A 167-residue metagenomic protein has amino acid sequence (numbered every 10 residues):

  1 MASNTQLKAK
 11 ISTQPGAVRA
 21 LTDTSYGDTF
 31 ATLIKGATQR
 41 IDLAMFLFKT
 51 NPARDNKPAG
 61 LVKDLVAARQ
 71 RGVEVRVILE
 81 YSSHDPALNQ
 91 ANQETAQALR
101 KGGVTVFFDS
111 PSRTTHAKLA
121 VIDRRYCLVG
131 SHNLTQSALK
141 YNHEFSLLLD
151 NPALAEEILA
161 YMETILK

Functional and structural regions predicted by a protein language model:
M1-T32, A37, E156: Aromatic-Pro/Gly-enriched surface loop or interdomain linker that acts as a lid/target-recognition segment
A2-A9, D23, H116-K167: Signature of lipid phosphatidyltransferase scaffolds
A17-D23, P52-R54, V104-V106: Short, flexible loop segments at the rims of nucleotide/cofactor-binding pockets, characterized by
F30, A87, H116-A120: Short, solvent-exposed polar/charged micro-motifs at secondary-structure junctions
A37-K101: Primarily the HKD phosphodiesterase
S110-S112: Short loop/turn motifs at secondary-structure junctions and domain boundaries
